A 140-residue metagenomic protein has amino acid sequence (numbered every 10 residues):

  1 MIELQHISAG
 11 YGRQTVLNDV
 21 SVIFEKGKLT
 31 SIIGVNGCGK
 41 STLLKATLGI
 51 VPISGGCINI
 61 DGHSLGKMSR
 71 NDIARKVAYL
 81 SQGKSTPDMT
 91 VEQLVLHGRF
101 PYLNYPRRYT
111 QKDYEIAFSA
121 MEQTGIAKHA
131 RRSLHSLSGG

Functional and structural regions predicted by a protein language model:
I2, L17-D19: Conserved structural motif at the start of ABC-family nucleotide-binding domains
Q14-T15, N71: Short coil-to-beta microelement around the adenine-binding A-loop and adjacent beta1/P-loop entry of ABC ATPase
F24, G56-S64, I73: Conserved ABC transporter NBD signature motif
I33-V35: The feature captures the beta-strand-to-loop junction immediately N-terminal to the Walker
L48: Helix-to-loop junction immediately C-terminal to a conserved catalytic motif
S64-A78, R107-Q111: ABC ATPase NBD coupling module
L96, Q111-H129: Conserved ABC ATPase "signature" region
R107-R108, R132-S138: Conserved ABC ATPase signature
